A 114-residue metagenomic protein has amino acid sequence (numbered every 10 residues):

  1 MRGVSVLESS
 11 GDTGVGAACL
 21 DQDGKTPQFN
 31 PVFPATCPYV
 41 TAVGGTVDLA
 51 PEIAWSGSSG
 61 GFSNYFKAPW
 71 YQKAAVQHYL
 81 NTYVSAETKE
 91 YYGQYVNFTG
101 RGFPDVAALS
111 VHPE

Functional and structural regions predicted by a protein language model:
M1-E114: Extracellular protease catalytic domains of secreted zymogens
